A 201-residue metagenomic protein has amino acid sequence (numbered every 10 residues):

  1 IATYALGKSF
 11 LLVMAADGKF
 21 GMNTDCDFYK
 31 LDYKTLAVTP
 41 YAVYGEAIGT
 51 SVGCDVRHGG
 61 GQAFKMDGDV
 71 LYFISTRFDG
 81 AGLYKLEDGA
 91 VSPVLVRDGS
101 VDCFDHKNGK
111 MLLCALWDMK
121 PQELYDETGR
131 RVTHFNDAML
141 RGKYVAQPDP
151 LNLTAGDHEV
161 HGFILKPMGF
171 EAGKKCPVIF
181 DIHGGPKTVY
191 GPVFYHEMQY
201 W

Functional and structural regions predicted by a protein language model:
I1, V13-Y29, Y33, P40-G59 (+4 more regions): A flexible loop/linker signature enriched in serine peptidases of the S9 family
A2-Y4, G61-A63, S100-H106: Repeated scaffold domains used in trafficking and secretory/extracellular systems, primarily beta-propellers
L6-K8, M66-G68, H106-N108: Residue-level detector of Asp-centered blade-edge/turn motifs that repeat once per structural unit in beta-propeller
S9-L11, L71, M111-L112: Hydrophobic beta-strand positions that form the internal "hydrophobic ladder" of WD40/Gbeta-like beta-propeller blades
Y29, Y84, P150-N152: Residue-level detector of beta-strand face positions
D32-L36, L86-A90, E127-T128: Short loop/turn segments that connect beta-strands within beta-propeller blades
V38-G45, S92-V96, G129-D137: Beta-propeller fold detector
C103-K110, C114-W201: Serine-hydrolase catalytic core recognition
